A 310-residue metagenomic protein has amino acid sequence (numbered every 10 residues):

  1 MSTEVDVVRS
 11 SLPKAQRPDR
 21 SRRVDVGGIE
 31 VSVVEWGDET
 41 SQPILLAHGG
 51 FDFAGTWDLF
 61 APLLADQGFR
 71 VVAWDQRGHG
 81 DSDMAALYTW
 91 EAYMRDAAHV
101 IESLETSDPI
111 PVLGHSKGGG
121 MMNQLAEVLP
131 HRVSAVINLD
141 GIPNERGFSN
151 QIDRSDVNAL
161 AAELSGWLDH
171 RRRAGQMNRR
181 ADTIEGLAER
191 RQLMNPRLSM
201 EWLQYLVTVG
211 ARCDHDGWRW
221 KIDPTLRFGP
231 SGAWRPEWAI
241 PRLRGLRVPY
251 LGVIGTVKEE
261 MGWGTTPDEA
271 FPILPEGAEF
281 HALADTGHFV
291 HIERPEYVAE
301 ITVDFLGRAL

Functional and structural regions predicted by a protein language model:
M1-I44, D66-F69, T106, P143 (+3 more regions): Alpha/beta-hydrolase fold catalytic core
Q16, V24-I29, D66, Q76-L113 (+4 more regions): Active-site loop/oxyanion-hole signature of alpha/beta-hydrolase fold enzymes
S32-D83: Conserved HGGG/HGGXW glycine-rich cap/lid loop of the alpha/beta-hydrolase fold
G119-P130, V136: Short glycine-enriched nucleophile-adjacent loop and the immediately C-terminal alpha-helix near the catalytic center
E127, A135-R180: Flexible "cap/lid" loop of the alpha/beta hydrolase fold
M177-K258: Alpha/beta-hydrolase
R244-T286: Conserved loop-alpha-helix segment in the C-terminal half of the alpha/beta-hydrolase fold that carries the catalytic
L283-P295, A299: Catalytic histidine-centered segment of alpha/beta-hydrolase-like enzymes
